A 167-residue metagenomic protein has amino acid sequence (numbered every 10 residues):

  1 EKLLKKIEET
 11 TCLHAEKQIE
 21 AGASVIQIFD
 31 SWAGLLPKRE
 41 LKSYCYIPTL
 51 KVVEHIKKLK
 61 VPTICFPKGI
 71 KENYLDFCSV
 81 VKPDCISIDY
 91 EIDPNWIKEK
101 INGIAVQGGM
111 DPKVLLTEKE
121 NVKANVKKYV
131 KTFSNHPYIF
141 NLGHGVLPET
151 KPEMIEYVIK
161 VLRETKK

Functional and structural regions predicted by a protein language model:
E1-K167: Active-site loop segments of alpha/beta catalytic cores
